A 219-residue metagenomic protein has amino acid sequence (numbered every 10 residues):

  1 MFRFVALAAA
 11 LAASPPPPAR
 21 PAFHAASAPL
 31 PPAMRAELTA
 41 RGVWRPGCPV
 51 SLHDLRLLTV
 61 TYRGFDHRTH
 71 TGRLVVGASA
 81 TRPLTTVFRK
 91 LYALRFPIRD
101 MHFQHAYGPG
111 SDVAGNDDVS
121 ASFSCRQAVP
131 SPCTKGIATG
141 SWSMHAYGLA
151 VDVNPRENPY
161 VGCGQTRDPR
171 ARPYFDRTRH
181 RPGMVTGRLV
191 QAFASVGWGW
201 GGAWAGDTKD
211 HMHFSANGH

Functional and structural regions predicted by a protein language model:
M1-P16: Secretory targeting and sorting signals
S14-R68: N-terminal module-boundary/linker segments of secreted carbohydrate-active enzymes
P16-S27, P49-S51, T81, V196-G197 (+3 more regions): Post-signal peptide N-terminal regions of Sec-secreted extracellular proteins
A40-P46, T69-A78, K135-A138: N-terminal post-signal-peptidase region of extra-cytosolic proteins
V50-D118: Active-site acidic/histidine clusters and adjacent loop/turn architecture that either coordinate catalytic ions
R63, T86-P97, R126, R156-P159 (+1 more regions): Structured segments of extracytoplasmic/periplasmic soluble domains in secreted or envelope-associated proteins
H102-H145, N158-Y160: Active-site-adjacent loop/helix surface patches within enzyme catalytic domains that shape the substrate-binding cleft
K135-H219: Catalytic cores and adjacent binding grooves of peptidoglycan-active enzymes
